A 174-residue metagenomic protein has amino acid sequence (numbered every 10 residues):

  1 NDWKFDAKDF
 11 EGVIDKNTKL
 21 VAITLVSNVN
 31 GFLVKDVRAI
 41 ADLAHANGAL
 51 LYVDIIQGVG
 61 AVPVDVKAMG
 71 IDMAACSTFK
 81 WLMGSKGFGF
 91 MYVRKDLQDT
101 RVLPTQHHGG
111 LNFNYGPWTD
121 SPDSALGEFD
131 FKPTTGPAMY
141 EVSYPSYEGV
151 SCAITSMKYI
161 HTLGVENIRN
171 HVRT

Functional and structural regions predicted by a protein language model:
N1-T174: Pyridoxal 5′-phosphate
